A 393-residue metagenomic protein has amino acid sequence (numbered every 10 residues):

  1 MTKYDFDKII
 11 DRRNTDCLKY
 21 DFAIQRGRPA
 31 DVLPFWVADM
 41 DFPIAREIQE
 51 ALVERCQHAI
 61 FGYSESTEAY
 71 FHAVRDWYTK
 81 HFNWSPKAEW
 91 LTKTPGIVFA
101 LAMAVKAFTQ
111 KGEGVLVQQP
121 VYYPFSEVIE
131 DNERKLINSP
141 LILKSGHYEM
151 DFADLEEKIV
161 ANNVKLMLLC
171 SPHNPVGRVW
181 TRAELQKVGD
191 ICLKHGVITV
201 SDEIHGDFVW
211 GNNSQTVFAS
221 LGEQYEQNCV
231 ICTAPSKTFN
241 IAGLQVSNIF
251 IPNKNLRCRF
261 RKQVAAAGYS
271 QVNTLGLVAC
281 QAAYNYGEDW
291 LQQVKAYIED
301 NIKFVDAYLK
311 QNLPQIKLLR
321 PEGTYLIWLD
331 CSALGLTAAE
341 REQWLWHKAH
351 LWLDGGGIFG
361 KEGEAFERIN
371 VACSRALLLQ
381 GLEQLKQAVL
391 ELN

Functional and structural regions predicted by a protein language model:
T2-G96, M103, Y286, L392-N393: N-terminal small-domain helix-loop-helix segment of the aminotransferase-like
F35, L52, V74, L91 (+12 more regions): Generic structural signal for small/hydrophobic residues in well-ordered secondary structure, especially within
E50, E223, Q227-E299, K303 (+2 more regions): Conserved core segment of the aminotransferase class I/II
F61-D190, G206-G211, Q215-Q224, V230: Conserved core of the PLP fold type I
N132, N162, K194-H195, Y225 (+2 more regions): Helix C-cap/helix->beta junction micro-motif
Y225, W344-L353, F359-N393: PLP-dependent enzyme catalytic core of the Aspartate aminotransferase-like
Q281, Y297-D306, L318-C331, G363: Conserved glycine-rich beta-strand-loop-beta hairpin in the small C-terminal domain of fold type I
